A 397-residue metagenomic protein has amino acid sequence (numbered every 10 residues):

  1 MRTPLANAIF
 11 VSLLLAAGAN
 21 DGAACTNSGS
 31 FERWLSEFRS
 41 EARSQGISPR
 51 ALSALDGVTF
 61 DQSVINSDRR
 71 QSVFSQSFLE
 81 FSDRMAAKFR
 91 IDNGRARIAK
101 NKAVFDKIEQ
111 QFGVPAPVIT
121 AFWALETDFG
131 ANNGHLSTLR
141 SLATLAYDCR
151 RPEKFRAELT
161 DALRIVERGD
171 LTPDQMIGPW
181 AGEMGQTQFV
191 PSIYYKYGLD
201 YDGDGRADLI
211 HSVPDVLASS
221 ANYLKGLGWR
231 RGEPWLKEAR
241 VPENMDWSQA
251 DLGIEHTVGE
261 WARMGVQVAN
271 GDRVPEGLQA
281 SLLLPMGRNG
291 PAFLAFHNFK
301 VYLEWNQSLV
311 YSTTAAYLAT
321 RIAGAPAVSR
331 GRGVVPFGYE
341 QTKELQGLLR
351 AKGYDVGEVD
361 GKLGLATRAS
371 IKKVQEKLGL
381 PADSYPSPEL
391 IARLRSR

Functional and structural regions predicted by a protein language model:
M1-P4: Positively charged n-region of N-terminal signal peptides that target proteins for export
N7-A17: Bacterial N-terminal signal peptides
A19-A24: Boundary at the C-terminal end of the N-terminal hydrophobic targeting segment
C25-D61: N-terminal mature-domain "stem" immediately C-terminal to a signal peptide or N-terminal signal-anchor/transmembrane
W34-E41, V104, S141, L345 (+1 more regions): A general alpha-helix detector
I47-G277, G290-F293, F299-A319, A323-Y339 (+3 more regions): Catalytic glycan-binding domains that act on GlcNAc-containing polysaccharides
L278-F293, Y339-L349: Short glycine/proline-rich, acidic loop/turn segments that cap or connect secondary-structure elements
V335-T342, R350-L394: Short acidic, glycine/serine/threonine-rich helix-capping segments at coil-helix boundaries
